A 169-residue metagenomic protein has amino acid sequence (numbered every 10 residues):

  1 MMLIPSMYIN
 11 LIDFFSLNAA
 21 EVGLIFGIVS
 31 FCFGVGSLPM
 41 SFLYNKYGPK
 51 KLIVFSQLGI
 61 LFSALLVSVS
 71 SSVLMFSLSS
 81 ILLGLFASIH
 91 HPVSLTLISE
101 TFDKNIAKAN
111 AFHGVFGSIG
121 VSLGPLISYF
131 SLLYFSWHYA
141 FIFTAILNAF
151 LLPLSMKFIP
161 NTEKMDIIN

Functional and structural regions predicted by a protein language model:
M1-A19: Extracytoplasmic
M2, S30-L38, V121-S122: Residue-level signature of mid-helix packing/kink "hotspots" within the transmembrane helices of 12-pass Major
S16, G48, V69-L74, D103: Helix-breaking motifs and short loop linkers at transmembrane-helix boundaries and internal kinks in secondary membrane
V35-S71: Conserved MFS/SLC helix-loop-helix module at the cytosolic interface between two early adjacent transmembrane helices
S63, L74-L82: Paired small-residue
S80-G117: Cytoplasmic helix-loop-helix junction between adjacent transmembrane helices in 12-TM secondary transporters
F112-I159: Helix-loop-helix hairpin linking two adjacent transmembrane segments in secondary transporters
M156-N169: Flexible cytoplasmic inter-helical loops of multi-pass small-molecule transporters
